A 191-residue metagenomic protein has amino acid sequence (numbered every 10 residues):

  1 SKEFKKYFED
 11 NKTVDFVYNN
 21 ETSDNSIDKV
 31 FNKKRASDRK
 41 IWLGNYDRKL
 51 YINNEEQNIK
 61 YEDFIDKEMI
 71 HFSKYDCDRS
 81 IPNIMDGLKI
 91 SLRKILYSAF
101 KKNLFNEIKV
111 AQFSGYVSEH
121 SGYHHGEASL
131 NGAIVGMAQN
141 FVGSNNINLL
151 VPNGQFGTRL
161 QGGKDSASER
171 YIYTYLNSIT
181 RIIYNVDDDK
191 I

Functional and structural regions predicted by a protein language model:
S1-I191: Conserved phosphate-chemistry cores used by DNA topoisomerases
